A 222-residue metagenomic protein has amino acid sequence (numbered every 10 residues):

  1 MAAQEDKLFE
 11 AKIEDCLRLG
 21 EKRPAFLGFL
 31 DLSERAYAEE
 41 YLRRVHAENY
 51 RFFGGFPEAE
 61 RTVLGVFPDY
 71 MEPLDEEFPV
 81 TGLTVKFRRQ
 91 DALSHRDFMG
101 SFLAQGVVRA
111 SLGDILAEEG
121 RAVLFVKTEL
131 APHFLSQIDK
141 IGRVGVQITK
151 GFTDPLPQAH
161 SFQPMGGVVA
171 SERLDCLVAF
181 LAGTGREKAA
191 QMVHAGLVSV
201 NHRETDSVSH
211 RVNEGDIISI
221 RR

Functional and structural regions predicted by a protein language model:
M1-D175, F180-L181, E204, R221: Ferredoxin-like alpha/beta domains used as RNA- or RNAP-binding modules
M165-E214: A basic, amphipathic helix-loop patch mediating RNA/tRNA/ribosome contacts
D216-I220: A short, solvent-exposed beta-strand micro-motif common in secreted/extracellular proteins
